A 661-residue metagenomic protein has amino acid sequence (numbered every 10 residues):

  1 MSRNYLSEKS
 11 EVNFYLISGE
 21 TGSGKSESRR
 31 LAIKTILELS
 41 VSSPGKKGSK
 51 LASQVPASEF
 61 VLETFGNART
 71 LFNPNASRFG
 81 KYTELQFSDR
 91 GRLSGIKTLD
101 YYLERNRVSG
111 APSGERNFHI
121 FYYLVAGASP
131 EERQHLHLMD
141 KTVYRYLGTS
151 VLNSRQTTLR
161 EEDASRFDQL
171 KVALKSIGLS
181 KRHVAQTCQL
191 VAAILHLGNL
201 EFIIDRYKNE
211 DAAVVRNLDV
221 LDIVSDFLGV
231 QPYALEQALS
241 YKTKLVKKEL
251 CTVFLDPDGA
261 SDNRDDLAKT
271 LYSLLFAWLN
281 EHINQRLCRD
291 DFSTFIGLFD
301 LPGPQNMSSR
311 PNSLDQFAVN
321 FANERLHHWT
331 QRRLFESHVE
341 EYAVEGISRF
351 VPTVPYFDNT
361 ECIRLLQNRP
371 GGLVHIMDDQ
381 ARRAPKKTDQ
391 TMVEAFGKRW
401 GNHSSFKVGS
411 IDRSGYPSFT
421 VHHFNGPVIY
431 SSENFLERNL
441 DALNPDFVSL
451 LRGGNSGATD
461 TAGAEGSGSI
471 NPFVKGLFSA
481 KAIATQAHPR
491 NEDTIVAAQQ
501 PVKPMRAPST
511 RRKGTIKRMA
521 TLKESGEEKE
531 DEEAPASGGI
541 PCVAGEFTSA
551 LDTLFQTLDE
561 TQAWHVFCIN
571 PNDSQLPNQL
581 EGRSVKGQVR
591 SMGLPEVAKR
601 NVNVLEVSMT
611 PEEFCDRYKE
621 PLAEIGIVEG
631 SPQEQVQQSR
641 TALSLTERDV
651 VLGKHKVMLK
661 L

Functional and structural regions predicted by a protein language model:
M1-S7: Pre-Walker A adenine-sensing motif
N13-Y15, L31, E84-T187, A192-R216 (+9 more regions): Feature marking long nucleic-acid-engaging regions of large polymerase/nuclease enzymes
F14-E20, K46-S53, H137-D140, Q186-L190 (+6 more regions): Short amphipathic alpha-helical segments embedded in low-complexity Lys/Glu-rich regions
Y15-L37, S308: Glycine-rich phosphate-binding P-loop
E20-E27, S49, T158-E161, A212 (+1 more regions): Alpha-helix capping and helix-loop boundary segments enriched in small/acidic/polar residues
E38-A111, Y122-A126, L250-D258, D262 (+3 more regions): Extended, low-complexity interaction tracts enriched in P/G/S/Q
Y122-V125, A212-K242, I627, T641-D649: Structured, non-catalytic alpha/beta "coupling" segments that mediate domain-domain communication and provide generic
L138-N153, L221, D226-Y272, Q285-L287 (+1 more regions): Alpha-helical cores of eukaryotic small-GTPase signaling modules
